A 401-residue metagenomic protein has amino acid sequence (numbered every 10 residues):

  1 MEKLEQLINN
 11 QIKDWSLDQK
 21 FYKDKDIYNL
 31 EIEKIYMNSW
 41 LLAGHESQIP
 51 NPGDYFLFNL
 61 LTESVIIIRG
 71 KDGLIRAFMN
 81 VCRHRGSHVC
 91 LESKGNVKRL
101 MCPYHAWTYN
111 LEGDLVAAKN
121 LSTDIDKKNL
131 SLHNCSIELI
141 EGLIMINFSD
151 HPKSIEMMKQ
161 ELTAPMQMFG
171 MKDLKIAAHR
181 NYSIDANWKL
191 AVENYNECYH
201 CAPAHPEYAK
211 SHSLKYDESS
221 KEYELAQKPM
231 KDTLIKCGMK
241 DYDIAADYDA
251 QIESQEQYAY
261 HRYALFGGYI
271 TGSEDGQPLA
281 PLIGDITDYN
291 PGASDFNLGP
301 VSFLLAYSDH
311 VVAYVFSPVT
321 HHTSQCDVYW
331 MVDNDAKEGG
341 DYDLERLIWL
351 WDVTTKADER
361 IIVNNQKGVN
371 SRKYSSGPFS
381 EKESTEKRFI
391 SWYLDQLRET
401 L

Functional and structural regions predicted by a protein language model:
E5-F21, K172: Short, contiguous pre-domain boundary segments
L17, F21-L60, V65: Non-catalytic accessory segments flanking enzyme active sites
Y36-W40, S87, H200: Generic structural signal for secondary-structure transition and capping sites
M37-I49, V116-L121, D295-P300: Short Pro/Gly-enriched beta-strand edge/turn motifs at strand-loop
Q48-M168: Rieske [2Fe-2S] iron-sulfur-binding domain
N80, L143-L401: C-terminal catalytic domain of Rieske-type non-heme iron oxygenases
